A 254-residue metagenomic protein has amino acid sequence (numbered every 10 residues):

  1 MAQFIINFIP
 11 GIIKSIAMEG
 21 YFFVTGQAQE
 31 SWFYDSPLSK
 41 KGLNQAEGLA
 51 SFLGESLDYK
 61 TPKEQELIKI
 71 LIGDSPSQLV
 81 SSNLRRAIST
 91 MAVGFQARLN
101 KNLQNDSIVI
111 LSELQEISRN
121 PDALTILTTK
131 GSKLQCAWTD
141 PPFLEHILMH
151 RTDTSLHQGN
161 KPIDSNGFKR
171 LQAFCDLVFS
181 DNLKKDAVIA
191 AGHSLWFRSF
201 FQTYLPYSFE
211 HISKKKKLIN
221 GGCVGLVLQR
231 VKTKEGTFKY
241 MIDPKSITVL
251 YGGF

Functional and structural regions predicted by a protein language model:
M1-E30, L103-D140, S180-D186, S199-F254: Acidic, low-complexity terminal tails and accessory targeting/binding regions of phosphate-metabolizing enzymes
M1-L111, H157-D164, F168, K214-G222: Active-site-proximal alpha-helix that buttresses catalytic centers in soluble enzyme cores
F52, V93, F174-L177, F200-T203: Alpha-helical recognition domains of nuclear gene-regulatory proteins
S77, L183-L195: Generic beta-sheet signal
R85, L114, L195: Catalytic metal-binding/acid-base residues of hydrolase active sites
C136-I163, V249-F254: Extended, charge-rich low-complexity interaction segments
G167-L183: A short, acidic, amphipathic alpha-helical segment used as a generic capping/interface helix at domain edges
